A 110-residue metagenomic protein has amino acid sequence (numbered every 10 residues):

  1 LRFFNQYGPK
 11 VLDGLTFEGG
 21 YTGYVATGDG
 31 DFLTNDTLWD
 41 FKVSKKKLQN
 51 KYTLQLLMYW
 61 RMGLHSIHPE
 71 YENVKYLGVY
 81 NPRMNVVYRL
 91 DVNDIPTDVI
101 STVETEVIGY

Functional and structural regions predicted by a protein language model:
L1-N5: Hydrophobic, aromatic-lined core segments that form the binding pocket/scaffold for planar heteroaromatic ligands
Y7-L33: Active-site metal-binding core of divalent-cation-utilizing nuclease and nuclease-like domains
G28, N35, N73-K75: Core residues of folded domains in eukaryotic genome-function proteins
D31-K45: Conserved catalytic cores of phosphodiester-cleaving nucleases, focusing on short active-site segments
K46-L56: Active-site-adjacent loop/helix micro-motif of nuclease/hydrolase catalytic cores
L54-G78: Metal-dependent nuclease catalytic cores in nucleic-acid-processing enzymes, especially RNase H-like/related
G78-Y110: Domain-level recognition of nuclease-like catalytic cores that cleave nucleotide substrates
